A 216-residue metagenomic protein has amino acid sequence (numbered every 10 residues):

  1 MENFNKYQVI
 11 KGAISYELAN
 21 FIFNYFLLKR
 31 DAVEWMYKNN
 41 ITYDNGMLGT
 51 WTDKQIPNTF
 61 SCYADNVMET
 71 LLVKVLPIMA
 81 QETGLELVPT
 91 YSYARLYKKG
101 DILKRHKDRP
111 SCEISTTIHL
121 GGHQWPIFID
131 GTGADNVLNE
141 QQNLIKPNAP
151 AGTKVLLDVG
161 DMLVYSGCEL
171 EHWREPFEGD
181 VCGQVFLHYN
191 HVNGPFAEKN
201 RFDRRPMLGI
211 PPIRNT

Functional and structural regions predicted by a protein language model:
M1-T83: Non-heme Fe(II)/2-oxoglutarate
G84-Y93: A short coil-to-beta-strand element that immediately follows conserved catalytic motifs
L96: Conserved active-site beta-strand element of glycosyltransferases/polysaccharide synthases
K99-E169, V181-Q184, V192-R205: Catalytic core of non-heme Fe(II) oxygenases with the double-stranded beta-helix
R174-G179: Short proline/glycine-enriched turn/loop segments at secondary-structure junctions
N200-T216: Glycine- and charge-enriched low-complexity intrinsically disordered segments
